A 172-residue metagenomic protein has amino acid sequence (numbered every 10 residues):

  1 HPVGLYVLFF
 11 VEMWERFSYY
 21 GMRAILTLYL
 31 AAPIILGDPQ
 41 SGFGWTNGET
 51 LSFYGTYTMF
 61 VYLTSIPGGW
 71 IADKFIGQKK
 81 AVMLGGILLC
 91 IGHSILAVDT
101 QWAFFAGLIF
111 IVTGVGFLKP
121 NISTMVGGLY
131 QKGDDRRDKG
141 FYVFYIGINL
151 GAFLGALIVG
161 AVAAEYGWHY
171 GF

Functional and structural regions predicted by a protein language model:
A24-T50: Short amphipathic helix-loop junctions that connect adjacent transmembrane helices in Major Facilitator Superfamily/SLC
L30-A31, I71-D73, I158-G167: Interfacial helix-cap and linker-helix signal at transmembrane-aqueous boundaries of multi-pass secondary transporters
L51-A72, K119, F153: Central cavity-lining transmembrane alpha-helices of secondary-active solute carriers, predominantly the Major
V61, R136-A164, Y170-F172: Glycine-rich segments within core transmembrane alpha-helices of 12-TM secondary carriers
K74-G86: Cytoplasmic membrane-interface "Motif A"-like loop-to-helix N-cap segments of 12-TM Major Facilitator Superfamily
M83-F105: C-terminal ends and interior cores of transmembrane alpha-helices in multi-pass membrane transporters/permeases
G92, A103-L118: Hydrophobic core of transmembrane alpha-helices in multi-pass small-molecule transporters, especially MFS/SLC-type
F117-K132: Intracellular juxtamembrane helix-capping segments at the cytosolic ends of symmetry-related transmembrane helices
